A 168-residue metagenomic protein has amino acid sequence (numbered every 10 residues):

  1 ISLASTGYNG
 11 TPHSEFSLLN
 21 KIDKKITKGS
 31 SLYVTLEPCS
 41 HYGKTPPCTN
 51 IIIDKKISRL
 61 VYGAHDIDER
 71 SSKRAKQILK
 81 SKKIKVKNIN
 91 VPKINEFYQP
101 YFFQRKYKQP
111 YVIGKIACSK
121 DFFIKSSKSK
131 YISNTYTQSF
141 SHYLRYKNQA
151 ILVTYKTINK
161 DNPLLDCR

Functional and structural regions predicted by a protein language model:
I1-N20, N90: N-terminal beta-alpha supersecondary unit
I1-S5, S31-Y33, V61, L152: Short, conserved beta-strand segments within well-ordered enzyme catalytic domains that often line or immediately flank
P12, I22-K28, Y42-R168: Zinc-dependent deaminase
I26-E37: Immediate flanking context of iron-sulfur cluster ligation sites
